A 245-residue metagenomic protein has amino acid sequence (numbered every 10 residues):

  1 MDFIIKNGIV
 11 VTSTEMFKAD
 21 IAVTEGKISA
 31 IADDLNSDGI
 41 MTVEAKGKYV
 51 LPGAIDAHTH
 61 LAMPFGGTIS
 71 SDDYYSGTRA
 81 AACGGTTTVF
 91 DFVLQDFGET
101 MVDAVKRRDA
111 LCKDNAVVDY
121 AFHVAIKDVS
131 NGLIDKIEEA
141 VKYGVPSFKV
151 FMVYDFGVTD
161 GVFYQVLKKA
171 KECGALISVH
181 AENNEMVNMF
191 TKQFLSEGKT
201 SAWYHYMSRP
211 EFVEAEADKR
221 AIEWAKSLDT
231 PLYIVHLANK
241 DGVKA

Functional and structural regions predicted by a protein language model:
M1, D38-I40, K46, A57 (+5 more regions): Short coil/turn connectors at secondary-structure junctions
M1-P52: Histidine-rich, glycine-flanked metal-binding segment
G8, G26, A81, Y120 (+2 more regions): Residue-level signal for inorganic ion chemistry
K46-N115, G132: Metal-associated gating/positioning segment near the N- to mid-region
G53-T59, V89, Y120-V124, F148-V150 (+2 more regions): Hydrophobic faces of well-ordered beta-strands that scaffold small-molecule active sites in alpha/beta enzyme cores
H60-G66, L94-Q95, H123-V129, F151-D155 (+2 more regions): Active-site beta-loop-alpha junctions enriched in small/polar residues
L111-A125: A glycine-rich helix N-cap at a beta->alpha junction
D135-A245: Histidine/acidic residue-rich metal-binding segments in metalloenzymes
